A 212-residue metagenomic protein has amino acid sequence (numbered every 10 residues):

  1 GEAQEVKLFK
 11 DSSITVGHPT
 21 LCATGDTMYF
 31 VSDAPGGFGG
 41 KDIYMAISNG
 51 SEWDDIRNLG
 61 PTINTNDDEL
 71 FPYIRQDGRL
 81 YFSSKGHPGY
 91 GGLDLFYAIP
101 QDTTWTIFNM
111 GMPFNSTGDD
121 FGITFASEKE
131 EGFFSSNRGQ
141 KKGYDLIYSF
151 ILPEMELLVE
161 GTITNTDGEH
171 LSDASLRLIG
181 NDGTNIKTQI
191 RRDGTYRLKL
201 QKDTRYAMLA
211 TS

Functional and structural regions predicted by a protein language model:
G1-T162, T166-S175, G180-N181, I186-R192 (+1 more regions): Short, conserved micro-motifs composed of acidic
